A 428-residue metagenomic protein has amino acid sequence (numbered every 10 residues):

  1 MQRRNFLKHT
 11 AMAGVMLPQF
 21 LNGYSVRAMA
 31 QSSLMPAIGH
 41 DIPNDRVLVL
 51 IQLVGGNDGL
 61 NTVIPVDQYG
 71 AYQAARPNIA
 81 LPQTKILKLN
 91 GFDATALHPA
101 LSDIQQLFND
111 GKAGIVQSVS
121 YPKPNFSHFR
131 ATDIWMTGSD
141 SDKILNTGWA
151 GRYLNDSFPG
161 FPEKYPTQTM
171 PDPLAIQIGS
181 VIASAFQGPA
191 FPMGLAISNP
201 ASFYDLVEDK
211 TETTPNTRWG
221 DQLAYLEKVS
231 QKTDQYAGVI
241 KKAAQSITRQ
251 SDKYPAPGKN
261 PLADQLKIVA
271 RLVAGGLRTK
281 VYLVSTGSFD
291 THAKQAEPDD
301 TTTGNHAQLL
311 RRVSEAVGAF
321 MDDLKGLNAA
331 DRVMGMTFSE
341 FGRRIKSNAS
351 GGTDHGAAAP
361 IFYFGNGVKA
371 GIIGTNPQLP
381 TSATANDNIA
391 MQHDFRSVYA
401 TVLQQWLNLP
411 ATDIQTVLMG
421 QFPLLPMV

Functional and structural regions predicted by a protein language model:
M1-E315, A319-L327, K346, P360-V428: Feature for exported/extracytoplasmic and membrane-associated proteins, marking the mature portion
V47, R332-V333: Alpha-helical scaffolds flanking conserved acidic
M334-G342: Acidic/histidine-rich, metal-coordinating catalytic segments
R343-S350: Basic/polar, cationic surfaces and motifs that engage anionic cell-wall and phosphate/carboxylate ligands
S350-I361: C-terminal, helix-dominated tail/subdomain
